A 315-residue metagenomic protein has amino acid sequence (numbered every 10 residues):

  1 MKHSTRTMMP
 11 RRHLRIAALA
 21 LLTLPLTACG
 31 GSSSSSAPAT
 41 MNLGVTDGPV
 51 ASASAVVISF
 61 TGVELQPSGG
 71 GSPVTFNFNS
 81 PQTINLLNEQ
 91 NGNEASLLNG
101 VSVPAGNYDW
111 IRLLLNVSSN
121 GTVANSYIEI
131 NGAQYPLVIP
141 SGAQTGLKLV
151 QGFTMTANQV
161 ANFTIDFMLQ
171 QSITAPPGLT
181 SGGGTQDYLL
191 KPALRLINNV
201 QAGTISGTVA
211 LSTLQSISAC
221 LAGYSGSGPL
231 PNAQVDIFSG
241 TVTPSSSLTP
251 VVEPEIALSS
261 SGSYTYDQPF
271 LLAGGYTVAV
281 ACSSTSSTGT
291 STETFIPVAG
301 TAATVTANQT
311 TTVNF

Functional and structural regions predicted by a protein language model:
K2-A18: Bacterial N-terminal signal peptides that target proteins for export
P25-A28: C-terminal motif of bacterial Sec signal peptides marking the signal peptidase cleavage site
G30-S261, Y266-F315: A short, solvent-exposed, low-complexity linear motif enriched for acidic/polar residues with Pro/Gly/Ser/Thr
